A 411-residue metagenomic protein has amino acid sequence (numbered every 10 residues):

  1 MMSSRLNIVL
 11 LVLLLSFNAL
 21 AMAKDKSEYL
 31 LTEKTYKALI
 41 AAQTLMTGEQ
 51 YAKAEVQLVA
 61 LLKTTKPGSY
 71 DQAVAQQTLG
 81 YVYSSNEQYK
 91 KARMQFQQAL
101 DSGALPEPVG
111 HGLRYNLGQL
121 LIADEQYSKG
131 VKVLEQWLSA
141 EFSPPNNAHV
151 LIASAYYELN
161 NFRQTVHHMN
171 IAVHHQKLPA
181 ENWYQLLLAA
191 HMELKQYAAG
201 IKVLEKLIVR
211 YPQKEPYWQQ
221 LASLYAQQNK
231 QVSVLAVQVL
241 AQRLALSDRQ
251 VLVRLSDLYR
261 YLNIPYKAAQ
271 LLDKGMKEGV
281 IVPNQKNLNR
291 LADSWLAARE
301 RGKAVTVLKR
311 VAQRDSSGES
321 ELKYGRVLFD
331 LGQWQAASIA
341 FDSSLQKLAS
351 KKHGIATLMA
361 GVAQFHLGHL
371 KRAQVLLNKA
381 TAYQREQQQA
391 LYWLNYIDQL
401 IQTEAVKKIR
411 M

Functional and structural regions predicted by a protein language model:
M2-L6, L13-Q98, S102-G112, K132 (+2 more regions): N-terminal leader/linker segments that initiate helical-solenoid repeat arrays
D25-T32, L62-G68, L100-P106, E135-S143 (+7 more regions): Solenoid-like repeat scaffolds
L31-I40, S69-Q76, P106-Y115, E141-L151 (+7 more regions): Generic helix N-cap/helix-start motif at coil->alpha-helix transitions
Q285-R299, T306-G354: Alpha-helical adaptor scaffolds
